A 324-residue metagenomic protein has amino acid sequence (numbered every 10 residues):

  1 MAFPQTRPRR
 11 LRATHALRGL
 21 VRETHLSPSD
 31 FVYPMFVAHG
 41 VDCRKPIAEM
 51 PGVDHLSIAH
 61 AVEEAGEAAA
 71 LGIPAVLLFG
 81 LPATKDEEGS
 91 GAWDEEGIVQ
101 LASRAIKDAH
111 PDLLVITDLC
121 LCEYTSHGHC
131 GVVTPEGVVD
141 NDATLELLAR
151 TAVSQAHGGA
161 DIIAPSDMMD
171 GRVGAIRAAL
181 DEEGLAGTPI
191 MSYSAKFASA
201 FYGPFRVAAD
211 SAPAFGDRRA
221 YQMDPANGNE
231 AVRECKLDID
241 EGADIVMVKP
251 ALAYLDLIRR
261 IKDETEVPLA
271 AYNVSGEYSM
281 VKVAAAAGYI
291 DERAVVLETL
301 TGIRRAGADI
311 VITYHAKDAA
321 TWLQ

Functional and structural regions predicted by a protein language model:
M1-R22: N-terminal amphipathic/basic leader segments beginning at the initiator methionine
A2-F3, T14, L26-V32, A38-Q324: Alpha/beta enzyme core
